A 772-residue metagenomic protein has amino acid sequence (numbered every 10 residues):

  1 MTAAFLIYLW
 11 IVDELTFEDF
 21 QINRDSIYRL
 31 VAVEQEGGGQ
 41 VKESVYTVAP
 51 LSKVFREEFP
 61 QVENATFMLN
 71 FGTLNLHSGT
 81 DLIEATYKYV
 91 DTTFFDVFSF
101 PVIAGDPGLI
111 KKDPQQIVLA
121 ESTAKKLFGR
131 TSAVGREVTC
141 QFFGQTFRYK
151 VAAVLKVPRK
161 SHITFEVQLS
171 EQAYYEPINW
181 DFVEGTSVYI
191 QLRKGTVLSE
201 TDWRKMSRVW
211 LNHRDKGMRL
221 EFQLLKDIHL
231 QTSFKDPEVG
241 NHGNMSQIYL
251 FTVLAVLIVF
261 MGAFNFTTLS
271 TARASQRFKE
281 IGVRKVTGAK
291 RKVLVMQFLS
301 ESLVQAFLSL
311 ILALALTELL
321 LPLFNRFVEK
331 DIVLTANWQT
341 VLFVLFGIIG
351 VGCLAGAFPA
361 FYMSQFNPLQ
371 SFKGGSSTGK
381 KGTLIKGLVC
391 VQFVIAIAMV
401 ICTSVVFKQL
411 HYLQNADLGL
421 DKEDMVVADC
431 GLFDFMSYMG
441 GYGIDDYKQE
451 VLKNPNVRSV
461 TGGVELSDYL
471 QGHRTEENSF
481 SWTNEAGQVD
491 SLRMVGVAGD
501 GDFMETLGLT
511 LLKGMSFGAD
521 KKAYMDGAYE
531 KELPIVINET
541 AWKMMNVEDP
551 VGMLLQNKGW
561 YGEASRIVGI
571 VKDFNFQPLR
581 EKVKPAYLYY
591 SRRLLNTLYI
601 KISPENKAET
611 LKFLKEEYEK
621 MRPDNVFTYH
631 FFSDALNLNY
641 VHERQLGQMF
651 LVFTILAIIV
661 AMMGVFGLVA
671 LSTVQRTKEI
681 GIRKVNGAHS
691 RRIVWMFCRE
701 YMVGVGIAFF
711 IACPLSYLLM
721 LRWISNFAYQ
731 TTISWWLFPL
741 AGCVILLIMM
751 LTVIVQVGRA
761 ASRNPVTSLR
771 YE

Functional and structural regions predicted by a protein language model:
M1, P237-G240, S270-F307, E318-S437 (+2 more regions): Alpha-helical transmembrane segments of integral membrane proteins
M1-V12, G243-K279, L384-Q409, R644-K678 (+2 more regions): Hydrophobic alpha-helical transmembrane segments of multi-pass inner-membrane transport and secretion
L6-L9, S302-F366, K408, R699-A761: Small-residue-rich transmembrane alpha-helices
Y8-T73, P177, V183-K194, D202-W203 (+6 more regions): Membrane-proximal extracellular/periplasmic loop immediately following the first transmembrane helix
L15-R24, K160, T164-Y175, Q231-V239 (+5 more regions): Short juxtamembrane loops and helix-capping segments at transmembrane helix boundaries of multi-pass membrane proteins
D91-A104, I117-S246, Q449-L638, H642: Mid-to-C-terminal secondary-structure elements that act as membrane-proximal/extracytoplasmic interface segments
M206-A255, S275-F278, K290-R291, L320-F343 (+5 more regions): Membrane-helix entry/capping segments
G262-L303, G664-M702, Q756, R763-N764: Interfacial "coupling" helices/loops that link adjacent transmembrane helices in transporter permeases
